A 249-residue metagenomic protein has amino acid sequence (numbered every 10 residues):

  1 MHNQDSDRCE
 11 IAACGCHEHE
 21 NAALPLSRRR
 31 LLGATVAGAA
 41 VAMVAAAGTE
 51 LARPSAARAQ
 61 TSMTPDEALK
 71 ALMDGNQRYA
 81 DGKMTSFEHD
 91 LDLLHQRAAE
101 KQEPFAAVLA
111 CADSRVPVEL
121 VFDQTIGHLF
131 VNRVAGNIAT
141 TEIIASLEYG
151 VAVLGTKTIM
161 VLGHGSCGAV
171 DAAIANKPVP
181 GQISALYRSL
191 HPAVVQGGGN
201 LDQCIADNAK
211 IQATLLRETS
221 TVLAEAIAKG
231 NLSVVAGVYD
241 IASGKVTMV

Functional and structural regions predicted by a protein language model:
M1-L26: N-terminal secretory signal peptides
S27-A42: N-terminal export leaders
A46-D81, S86-H89: C-terminal segment of N-terminal export signals and the immediately downstream linker at the start of the mature
P65, A112, V116-I205, I211 (+1 more regions): Short HxH-centered metal-ligating active-site micro-motif
L72, V108, V161, A236 (+1 more regions): Divalent metal-coordination and catalytic microenvironments
S86-D123, G127: N-terminal short beta-loop-beta anion/metal-coordinating cradle
T219: Phosphate-interacting basic helix/loop segments used at nucleotide- and nucleic-acid interfaces
V222-V249: Active-site-adjacent mobile loop/cap segments within catalytic or ligand-binding domains
